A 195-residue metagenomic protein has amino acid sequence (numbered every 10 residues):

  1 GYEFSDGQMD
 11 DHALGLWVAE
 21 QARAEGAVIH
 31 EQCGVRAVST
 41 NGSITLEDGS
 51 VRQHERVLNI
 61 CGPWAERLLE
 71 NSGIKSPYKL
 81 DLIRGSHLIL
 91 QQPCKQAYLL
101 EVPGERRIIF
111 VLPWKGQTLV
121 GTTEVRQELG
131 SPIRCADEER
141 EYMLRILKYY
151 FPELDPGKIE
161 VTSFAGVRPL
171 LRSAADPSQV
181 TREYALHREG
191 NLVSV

Functional and structural regions predicted by a protein language model:
G1-G26, P152: Rossmann-like flavin
D11-A13, Q21, E70, K75-V120 (+1 more regions): C-terminal catalytic lobe of FAD-dependent flavoproteins
V28-H30, V161: General small-molecule cofactor/ligand-binding pocket signal
E31-S43: A conserved short coil-to-beta-strand element within the FAD-binding core of flavoproteins
N41-I44, K95-A97: Short, hydrophobic/aromatic-rich segments at coil-to-beta transitions
T45-E47, G121: Beta-strand residues in well-ordered beta-sheet regions across diverse protein folds
E47-R56, I60: Core beta-strand elements of the Rossmann-like FAD/NAD(P) dinucleotide-binding domain in flavoenzyme oxidoreductases
N59-K75: Flavin (primarily FAD) binding-site architecture
